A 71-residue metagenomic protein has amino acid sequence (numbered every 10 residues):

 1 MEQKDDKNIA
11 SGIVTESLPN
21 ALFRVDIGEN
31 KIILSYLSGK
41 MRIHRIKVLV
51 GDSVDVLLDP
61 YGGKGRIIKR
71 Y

Functional and structural regions predicted by a protein language model:
M1-Y71: Exposed beta-strand/loop interface patches that mediate assembly or binding
